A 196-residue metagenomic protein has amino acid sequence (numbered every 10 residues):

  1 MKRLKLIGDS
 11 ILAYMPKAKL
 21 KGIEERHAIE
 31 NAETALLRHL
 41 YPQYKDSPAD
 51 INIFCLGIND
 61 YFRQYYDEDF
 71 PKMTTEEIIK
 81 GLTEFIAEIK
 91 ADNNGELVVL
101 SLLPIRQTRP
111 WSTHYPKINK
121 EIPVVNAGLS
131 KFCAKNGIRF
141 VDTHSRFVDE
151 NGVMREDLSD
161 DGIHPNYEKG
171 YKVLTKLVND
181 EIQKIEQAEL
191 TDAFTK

Functional and structural regions predicted by a protein language model:
K2-E84, K120: Conserved SGNH/GDSL esterase-like catalytic core that processes O-acyl groups on lipids and polysaccharides
K5, N52-I53, E96-V99, R139: A structural signal for isolated positions on well-ordered beta-strands in alpha/beta enzyme cores
I7, H27-I29, L100, V141-R146: Conserved beta-strand termini and adjacent loop/short-helix elements that scaffold enzyme active sites in alpha/beta
L20-G22, N93, N136: Short, structured coil segments at secondary-structure junctions
D46-P48, D92-N93, I185: Glycine-rich phosphate-binding loop signature in dinucleotide/nucleotide-binding domains
C55, N59-Y61, E88-P123: Active-site segments of SGNH/GDSL-like serine hydrolases that catalyze O-acetyl group transfer/hydrolysis on lipids
L82-A87, N126: Generic structural signal for well-ordered alpha-helices, preferentially at hydrophobic/aromatic core positions
P104-K196: Catalytic His-Asp segment of secreted/periplasmic serine-dependent ester chemistry enzymes
